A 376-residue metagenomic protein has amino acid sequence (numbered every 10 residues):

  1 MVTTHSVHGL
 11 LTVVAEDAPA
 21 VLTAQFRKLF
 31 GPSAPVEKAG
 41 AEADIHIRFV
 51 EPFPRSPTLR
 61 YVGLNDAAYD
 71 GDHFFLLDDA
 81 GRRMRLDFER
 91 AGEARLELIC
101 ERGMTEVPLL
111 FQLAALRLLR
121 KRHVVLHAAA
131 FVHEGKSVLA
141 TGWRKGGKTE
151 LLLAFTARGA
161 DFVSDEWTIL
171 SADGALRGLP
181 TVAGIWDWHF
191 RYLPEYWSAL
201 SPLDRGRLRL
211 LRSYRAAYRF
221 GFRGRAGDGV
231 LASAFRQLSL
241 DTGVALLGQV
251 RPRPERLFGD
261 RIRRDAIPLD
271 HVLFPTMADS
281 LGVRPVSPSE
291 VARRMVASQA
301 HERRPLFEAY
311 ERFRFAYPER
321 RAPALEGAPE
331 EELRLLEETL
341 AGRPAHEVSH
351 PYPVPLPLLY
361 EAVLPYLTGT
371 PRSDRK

Functional and structural regions predicted by a protein language model:
M1-R144, L153, A157-R158, T168-K376: A noncatalytic interaction/capping subdomain that flanks phosphate/NTP-handling catalytic cores
G146-K148: Conserved glycine(s) of the Walker
D161: Residue-level detector of anion-binding/catalytic polar loops
